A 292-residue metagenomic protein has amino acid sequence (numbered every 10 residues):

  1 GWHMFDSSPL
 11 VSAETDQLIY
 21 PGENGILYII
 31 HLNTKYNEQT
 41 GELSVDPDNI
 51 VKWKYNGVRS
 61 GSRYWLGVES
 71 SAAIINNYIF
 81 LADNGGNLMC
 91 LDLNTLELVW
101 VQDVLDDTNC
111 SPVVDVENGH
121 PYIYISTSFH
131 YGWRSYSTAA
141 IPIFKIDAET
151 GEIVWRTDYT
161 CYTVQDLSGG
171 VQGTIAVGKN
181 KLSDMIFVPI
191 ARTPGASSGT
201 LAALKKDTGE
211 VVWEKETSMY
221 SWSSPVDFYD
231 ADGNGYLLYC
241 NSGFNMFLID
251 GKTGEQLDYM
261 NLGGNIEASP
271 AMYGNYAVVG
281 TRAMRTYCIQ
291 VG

Functional and structural regions predicted by a protein language model:
G1-V11, E42-I75, W100-G119, S126-G132 (+5 more regions): Extracytoplasmic beta-rich repeat domains
E14, E23, I75-N76, N84-G85 (+8 more regions): Short loop/turn segments that connect beta-strands within the blades of beta-propeller domains, predominantly WD40
Q17-Y20, Y78-L81, M89, Y122-S126 (+3 more regions): Conserved beta-propeller blade signature
N24-I26, N87, F129-R134, R192-A196 (+2 more regions): Short glycine/acidic-enriched loop and turn motifs that connect beta-strands
L32-K35, D92-L96, D147-T150, K205-T208 (+2 more regions): Short loop/turn segments that connect beta-strands within beta-propeller blades
L238-A268: C-terminal structured "cap/appendage" subdomains that terminate the fold
N261-G292: Blade-level signature of beta-propeller repeat domains, shared across WD40, Kelch, NHL, RCC1 and BNR/Asp-box propellers
